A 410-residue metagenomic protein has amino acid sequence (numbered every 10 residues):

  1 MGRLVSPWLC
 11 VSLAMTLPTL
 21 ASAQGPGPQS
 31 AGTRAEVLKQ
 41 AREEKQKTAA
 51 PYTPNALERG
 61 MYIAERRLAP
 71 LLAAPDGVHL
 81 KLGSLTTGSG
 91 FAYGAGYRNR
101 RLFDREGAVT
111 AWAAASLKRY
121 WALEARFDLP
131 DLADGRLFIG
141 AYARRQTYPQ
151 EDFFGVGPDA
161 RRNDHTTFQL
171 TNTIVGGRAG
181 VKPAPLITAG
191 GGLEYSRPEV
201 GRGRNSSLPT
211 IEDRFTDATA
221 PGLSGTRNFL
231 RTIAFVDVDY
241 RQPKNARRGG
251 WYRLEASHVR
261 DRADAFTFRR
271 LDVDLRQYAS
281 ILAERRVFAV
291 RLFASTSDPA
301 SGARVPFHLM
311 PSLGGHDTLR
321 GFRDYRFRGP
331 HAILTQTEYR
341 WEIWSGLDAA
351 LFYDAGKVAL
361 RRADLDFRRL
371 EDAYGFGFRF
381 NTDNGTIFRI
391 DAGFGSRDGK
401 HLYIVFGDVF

Functional and structural regions predicted by a protein language model:
Q24-G140, A218-R247, H316, G329-I333 (+4 more regions): Outer-membrane beta-barrel initiation region
A56-E58, H79, R98, P209-W344 (+2 more regions): C-terminal outer-membrane beta-barrel translocator/porin domains of Gram-negative envelope proteins and their
L80-S84, A111-A115, I139-P149, F154-G157 (+7 more regions): Transmembrane beta-barrel strands of outer-membrane/channel proteins
G94-G96, T110, A122-R126, N172-G180 (+9 more regions): Membrane-embedded beta-strand positions in outer-membrane beta-barrel channels/transporters
A114, P149-V156, R162-I174, R202-P209 (+2 more regions): Extracellular/periplasm-exposed beta-strand and loop segments of Gram-negative cell-envelope proteins, dominated by
A122-F127, E151-D159, G201-T210, R247-R248 (+4 more regions): Outer-membrane beta-barrel translocator domains and adjoining extracellular loop/strand segments of Gram-negative
I139-R178, A294-L313, F388-A392, D398-I404: Outer-membrane beta-barrel translocator/channel fold
A234, F376-D383, G399-F410: Outer-membrane beta-barrel "beta-signal"
